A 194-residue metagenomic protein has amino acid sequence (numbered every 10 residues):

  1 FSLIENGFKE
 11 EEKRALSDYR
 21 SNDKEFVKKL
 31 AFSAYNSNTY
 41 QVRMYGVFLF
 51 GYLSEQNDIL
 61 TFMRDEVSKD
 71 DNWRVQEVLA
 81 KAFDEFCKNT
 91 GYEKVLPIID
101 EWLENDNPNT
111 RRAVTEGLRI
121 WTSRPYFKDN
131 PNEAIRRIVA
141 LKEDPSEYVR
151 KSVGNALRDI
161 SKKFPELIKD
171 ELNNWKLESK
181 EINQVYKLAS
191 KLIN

Functional and structural regions predicted by a protein language model:
F1-N194: Alpha-helical scaffold domains
